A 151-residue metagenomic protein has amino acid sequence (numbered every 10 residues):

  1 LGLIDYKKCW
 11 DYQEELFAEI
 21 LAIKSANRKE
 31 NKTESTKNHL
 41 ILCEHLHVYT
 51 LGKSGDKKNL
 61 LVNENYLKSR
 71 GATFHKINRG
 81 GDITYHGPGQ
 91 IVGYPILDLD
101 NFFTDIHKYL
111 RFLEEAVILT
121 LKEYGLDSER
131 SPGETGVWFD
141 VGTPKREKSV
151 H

Functional and structural regions predicted by a protein language model:
L1-R146: N-terminal lobe of the biotin/lipoate ligase/transferase fold
E147-H151: Catalytic cores of processing enzymes, dominated by hydrolases/peptidases, characterized by acidic/His-rich
